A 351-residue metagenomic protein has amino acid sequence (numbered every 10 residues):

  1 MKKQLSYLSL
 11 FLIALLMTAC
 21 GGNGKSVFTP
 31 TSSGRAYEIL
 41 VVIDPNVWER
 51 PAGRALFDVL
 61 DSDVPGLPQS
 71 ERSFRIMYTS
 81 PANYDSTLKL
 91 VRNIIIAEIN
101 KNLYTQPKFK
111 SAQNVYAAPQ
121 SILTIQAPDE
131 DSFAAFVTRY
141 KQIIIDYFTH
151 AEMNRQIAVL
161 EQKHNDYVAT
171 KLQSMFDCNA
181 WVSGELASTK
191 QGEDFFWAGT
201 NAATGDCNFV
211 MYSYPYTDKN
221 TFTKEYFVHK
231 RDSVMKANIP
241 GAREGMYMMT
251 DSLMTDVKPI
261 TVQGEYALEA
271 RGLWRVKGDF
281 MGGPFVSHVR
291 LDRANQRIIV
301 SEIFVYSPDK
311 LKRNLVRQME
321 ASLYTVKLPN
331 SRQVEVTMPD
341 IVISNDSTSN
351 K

Functional and structural regions predicted by a protein language model:
M1-S9: Bacterial N-terminal signal peptides that target proteins for export
L16-A19: C-terminal motif of bacterial Sec signal peptides marking the signal peptidase cleavage site
G21-G24: Bacterial signal peptide processing site
F28-Y140, I145: Long, folded non-catalytic interaction modules
L40-V41, A203-K230: A short acidic-to-branched-hydrophobic micro-motif
T79-S132, A237-N295, K310, I343-N350: Signature of long, low-cysteine stretches enriched in small and polar/charged residues
A134-R155, L186, I298-K351: Surface-exposed amphipathic alpha-helical segments
F176-G192: Proline-anchored loop/turn motifs at beta-strand termini and strand-loop-strand connectors
